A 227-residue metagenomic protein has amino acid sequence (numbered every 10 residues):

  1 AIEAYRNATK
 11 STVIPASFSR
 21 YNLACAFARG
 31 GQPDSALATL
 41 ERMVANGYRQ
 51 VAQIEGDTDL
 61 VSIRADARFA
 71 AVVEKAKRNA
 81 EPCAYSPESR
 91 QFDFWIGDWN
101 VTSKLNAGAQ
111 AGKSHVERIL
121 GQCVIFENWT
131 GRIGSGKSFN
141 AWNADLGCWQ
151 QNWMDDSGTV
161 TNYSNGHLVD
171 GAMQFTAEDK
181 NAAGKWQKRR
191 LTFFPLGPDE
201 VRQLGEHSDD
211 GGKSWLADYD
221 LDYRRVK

Functional and structural regions predicted by a protein language model:
P82-D98: N-terminal helix-cap/turn-to-beta initiation motif at the start of protein domains
N100-R190: Central antiparallel beta-sheet cores of small beta-barrel/beta-sandwich binding domains
